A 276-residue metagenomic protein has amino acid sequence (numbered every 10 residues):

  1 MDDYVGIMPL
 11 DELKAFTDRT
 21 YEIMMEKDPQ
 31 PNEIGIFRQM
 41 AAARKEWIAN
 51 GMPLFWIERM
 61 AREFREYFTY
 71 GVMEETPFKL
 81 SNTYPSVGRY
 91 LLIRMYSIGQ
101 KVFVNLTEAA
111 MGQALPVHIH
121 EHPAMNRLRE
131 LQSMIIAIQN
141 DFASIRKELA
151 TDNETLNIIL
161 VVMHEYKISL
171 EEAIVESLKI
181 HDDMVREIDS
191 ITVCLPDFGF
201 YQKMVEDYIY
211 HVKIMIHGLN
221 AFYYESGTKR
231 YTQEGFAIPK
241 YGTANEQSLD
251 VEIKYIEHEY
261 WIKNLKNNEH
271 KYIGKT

Functional and structural regions predicted by a protein language model:
M1-T276: Alpha-helical, largely C-terminal catalytic domains that coordinate divalent metal ions via clustered Asp/Glu/His
